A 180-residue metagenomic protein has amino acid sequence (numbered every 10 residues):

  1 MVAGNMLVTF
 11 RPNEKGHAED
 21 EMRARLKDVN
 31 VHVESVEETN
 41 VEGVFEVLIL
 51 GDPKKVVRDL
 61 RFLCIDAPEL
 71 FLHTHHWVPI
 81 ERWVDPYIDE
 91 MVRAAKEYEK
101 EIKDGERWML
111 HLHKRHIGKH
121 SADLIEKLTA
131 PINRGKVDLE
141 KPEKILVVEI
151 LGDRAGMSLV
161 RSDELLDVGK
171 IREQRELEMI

Functional and structural regions predicted by a protein language model:
M1-I180: SAM-dependent transferase fold signal centered on methyltransferase-like domains, encompassing both Class I
